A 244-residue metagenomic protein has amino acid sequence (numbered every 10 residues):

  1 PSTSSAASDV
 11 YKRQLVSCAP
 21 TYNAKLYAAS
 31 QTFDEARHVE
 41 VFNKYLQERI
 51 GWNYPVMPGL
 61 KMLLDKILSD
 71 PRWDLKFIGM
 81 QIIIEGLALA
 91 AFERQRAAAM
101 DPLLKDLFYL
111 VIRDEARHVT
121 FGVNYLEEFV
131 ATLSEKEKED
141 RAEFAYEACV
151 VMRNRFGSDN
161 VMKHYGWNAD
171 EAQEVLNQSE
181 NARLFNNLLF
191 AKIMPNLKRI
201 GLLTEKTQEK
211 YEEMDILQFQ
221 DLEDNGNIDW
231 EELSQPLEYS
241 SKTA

Functional and structural regions predicted by a protein language model:
P1-A7, Y11: Single conserved hydrophobic/aromatic residue that forms the stacking wall/gate of nucleotide- or nucleobase-binding
K12-S69: Long, hydrophobic, well-ordered secondary-structure blocks that form the structural core and pocket-lining surfaces
L15-L26, R49-I50, F92-L110, N124-D140 (+1 more regions): Inter-helical turn/loop segments and adjacent helix faces that build the functional surface of alpha-helical bundle
Y27-E48, L87, L110-E128, E147 (+1 more regions): Alpha-helical scaffold segments in carbohydrate-active enzymes
P58-I82, A98-A99, E147-M162: Acidic/His metal-coordination segments adjacent to aromatic residues that form catalytic metal sites in metalloenzymes
W73-M80, L107-V111, N177-E180: A ubiquitous short alpha-helical element
I82-Q95, T120: A structural motif
E135-A244: Extended, helix-rich structural scaffolds rather than catalytic motifs
